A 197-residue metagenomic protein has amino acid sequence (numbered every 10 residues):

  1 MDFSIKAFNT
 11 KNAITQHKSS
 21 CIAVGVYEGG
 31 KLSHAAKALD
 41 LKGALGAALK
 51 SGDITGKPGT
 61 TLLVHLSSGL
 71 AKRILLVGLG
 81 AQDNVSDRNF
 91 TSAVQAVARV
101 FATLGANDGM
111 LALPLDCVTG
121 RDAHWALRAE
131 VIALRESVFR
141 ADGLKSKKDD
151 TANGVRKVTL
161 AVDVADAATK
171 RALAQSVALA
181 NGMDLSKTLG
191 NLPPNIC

Functional and structural regions predicted by a protein language model:
M1-C197: Short amphipathic alpha-helical segment within the helicase RecA-like ATPase core that mediates nucleic-acid
